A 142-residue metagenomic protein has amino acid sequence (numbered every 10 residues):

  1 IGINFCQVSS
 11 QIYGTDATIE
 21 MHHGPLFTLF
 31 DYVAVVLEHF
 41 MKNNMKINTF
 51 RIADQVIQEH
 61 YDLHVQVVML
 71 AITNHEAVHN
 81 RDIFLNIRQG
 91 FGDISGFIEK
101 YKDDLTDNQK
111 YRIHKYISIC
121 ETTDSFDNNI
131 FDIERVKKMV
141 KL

Functional and structural regions predicted by a protein language model:
I1-K46: Short cysteine-rich loop/turn motifs with clustered Cys
Q11, Y101, Y116, V136-M139: Compositionally biased, intrinsically disordered low-complexity segments
T28-D127: Polybasic, low-complexity binding patches
S118, T122-L142: C-terminal, charged low-complexity interaction regions
